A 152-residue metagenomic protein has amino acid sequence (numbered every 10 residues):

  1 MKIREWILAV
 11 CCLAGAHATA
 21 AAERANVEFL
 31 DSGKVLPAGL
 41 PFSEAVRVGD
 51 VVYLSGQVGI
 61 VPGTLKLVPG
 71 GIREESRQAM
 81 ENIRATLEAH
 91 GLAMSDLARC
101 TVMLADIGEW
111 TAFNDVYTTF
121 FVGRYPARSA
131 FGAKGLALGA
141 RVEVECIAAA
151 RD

Functional and structural regions predicted by a protein language model:
I3-E81, A85-A98, L104-D152: N-terminal presequence-like segments and the immediate start of the first folded domain
